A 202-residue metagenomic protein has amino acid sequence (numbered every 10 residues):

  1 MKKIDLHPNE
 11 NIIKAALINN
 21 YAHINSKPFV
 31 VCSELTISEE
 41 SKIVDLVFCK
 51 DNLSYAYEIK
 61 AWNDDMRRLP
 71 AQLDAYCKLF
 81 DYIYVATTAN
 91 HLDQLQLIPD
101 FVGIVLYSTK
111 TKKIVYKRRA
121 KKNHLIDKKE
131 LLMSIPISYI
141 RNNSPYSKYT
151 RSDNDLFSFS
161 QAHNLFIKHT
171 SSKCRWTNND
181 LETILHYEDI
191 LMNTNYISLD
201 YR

Functional and structural regions predicted by a protein language model:
K2-D51: Active-site metal-binding core of divalent-cation-utilizing nuclease and nuclease-like domains
N11, A15-A22, F29, S171-R202: Acidic, metal-dependent phosphodiester-chemistry machinery of nucleic-acid enzymes
C32, I37, V47, V105-T109 (+1 more regions): Positively charged, polar, low-complexity stretches
E39, K110-V115: A short acidic, often aromatic-flanked loop/helix-cap motif at beta-alpha or helix-coil junctions that lines enzyme
L46-F48, N52-W62: Conserved catalytic cores of phosphodiester-cleaving nucleases, focusing on short active-site segments
W62, Y107-K112: Short, acidic/turn-prone active-site loops that include or flank metal/cofactor- and phosphate-binding residues
D64-V105: Catalytic cores of nucleic-acid endonucleases
K113-Y187, N195: A conserved mid-domain beta-alpha-beta active-site/ligand-binding segment of alpha/beta enzyme cores
